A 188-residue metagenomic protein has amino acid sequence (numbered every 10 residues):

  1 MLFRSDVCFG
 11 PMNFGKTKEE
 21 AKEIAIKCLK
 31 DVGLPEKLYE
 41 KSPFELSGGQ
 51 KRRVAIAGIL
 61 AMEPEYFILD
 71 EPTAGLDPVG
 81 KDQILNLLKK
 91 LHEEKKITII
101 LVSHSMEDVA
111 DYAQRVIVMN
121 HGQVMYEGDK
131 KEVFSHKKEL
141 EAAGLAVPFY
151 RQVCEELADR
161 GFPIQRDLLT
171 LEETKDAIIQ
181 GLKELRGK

Functional and structural regions predicted by a protein language model:
E19-K37: Conserved ABC ATPase "signature" region
S42-L46, Q50: Conserved ABC ATPase signature
I56: Hydrophobic anchor residue at the start of the ABC signature
E63: Conserved catalytic motifs of ABC-family nucleotide-binding domains
F67-D70: Catalytic Walker B motif of ABC-type/P-loop ATPase nucleotide-binding domains
V109-D111: A short, surface-exposed alpha-helical micro-motif characterized by mixed small hydrophobic and charged/polar residues
